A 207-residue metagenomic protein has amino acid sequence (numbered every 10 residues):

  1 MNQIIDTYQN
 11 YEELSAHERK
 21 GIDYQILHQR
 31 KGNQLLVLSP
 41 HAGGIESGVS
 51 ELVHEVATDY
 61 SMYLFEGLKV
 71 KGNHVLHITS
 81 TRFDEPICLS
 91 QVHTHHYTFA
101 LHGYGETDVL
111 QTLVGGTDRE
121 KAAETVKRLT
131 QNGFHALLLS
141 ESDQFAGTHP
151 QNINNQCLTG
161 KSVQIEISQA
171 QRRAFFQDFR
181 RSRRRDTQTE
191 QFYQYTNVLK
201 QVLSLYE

Functional and structural regions predicted by a protein language model:
M1-E207: N-terminal catalytic or cofactor-binding beta/alpha core of small enzyme domains
